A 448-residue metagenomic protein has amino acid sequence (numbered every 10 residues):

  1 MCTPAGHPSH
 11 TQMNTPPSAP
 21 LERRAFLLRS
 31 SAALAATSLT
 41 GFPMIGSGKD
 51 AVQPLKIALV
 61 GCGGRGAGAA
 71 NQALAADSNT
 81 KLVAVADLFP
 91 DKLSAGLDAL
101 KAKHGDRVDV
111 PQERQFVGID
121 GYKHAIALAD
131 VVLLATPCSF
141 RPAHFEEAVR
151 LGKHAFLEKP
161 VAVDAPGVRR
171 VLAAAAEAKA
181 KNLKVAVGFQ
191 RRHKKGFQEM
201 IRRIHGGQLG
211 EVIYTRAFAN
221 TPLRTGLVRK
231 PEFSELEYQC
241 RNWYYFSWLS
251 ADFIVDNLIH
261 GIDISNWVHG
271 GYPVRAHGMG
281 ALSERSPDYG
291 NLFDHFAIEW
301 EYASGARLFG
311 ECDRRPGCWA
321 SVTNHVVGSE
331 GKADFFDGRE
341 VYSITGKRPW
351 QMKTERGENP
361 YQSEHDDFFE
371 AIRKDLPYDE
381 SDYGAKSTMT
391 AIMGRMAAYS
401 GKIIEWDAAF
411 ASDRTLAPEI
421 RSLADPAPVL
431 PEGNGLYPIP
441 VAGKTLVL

Functional and structural regions predicted by a protein language model:
M1-L21: N-terminal secretory signal peptides
N14-L34: N-terminal secretory signal peptides and thylakoid transit peptides that target proteins across membranes
R29-L34, S38, G68, H260-P273 (+3 more regions): C-terminal helical cap and adjacent loop that interface with cofactors, partners, or active-site loops
A33-G105, S265, T445-L448: N-terminal Rossmann-like dinucleotide-binding module
G61-R65, A180-A186, R191-G290, I298-W300 (+6 more regions): Predominantly a Rossmann-like dinucleotide-binding segment in NAD(P)-dependent oxidoreductases
K103-L134: A structured beta-alpha segment of the ubiquitous adenosine-cofactor-binding alpha/beta core
D130-V131, C138, P142-H193, G207: Beta-strand-loop-alpha-helix segment that lines the small-molecule cofactor/substrate pocket of alpha/beta enzymes
